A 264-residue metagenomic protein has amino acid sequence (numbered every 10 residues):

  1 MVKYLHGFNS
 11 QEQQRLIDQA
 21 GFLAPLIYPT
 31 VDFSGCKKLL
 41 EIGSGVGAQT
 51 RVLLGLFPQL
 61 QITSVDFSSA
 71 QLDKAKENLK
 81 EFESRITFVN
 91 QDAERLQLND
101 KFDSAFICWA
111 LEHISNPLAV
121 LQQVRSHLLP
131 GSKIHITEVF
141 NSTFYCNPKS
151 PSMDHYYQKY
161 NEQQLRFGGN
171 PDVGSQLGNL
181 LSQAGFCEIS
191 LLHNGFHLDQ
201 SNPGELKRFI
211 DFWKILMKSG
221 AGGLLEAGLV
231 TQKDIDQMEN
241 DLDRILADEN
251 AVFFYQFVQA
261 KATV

Functional and structural regions predicted by a protein language model:
V2-G21: Class I SAM-dependent methyltransferase Rossmann-like catalytic core, especially the SAM/SAH-binding loop
D18-K37, V52: Conserved alpha-helix/loop element of class I SAM-dependent methyltransferases that forms part of the SAM/SAH-binding
L40, V46-R95: Class I SAM-dependent methyltransferase SAM/SAH-binding core
E41, E112: Class I SAM-dependent methyltransferase core
Q97-S104: A short acidic, Gly/Pro-enriched loop at the edge of an enzyme's catalytic core that lines a small-molecule cofactor
L118-K133: A short glycine-rich, Lys/Arg-flanked "PGG" loop and its adjoining helix->strand segment in the class I
H135-P203: Conserved catalytic/acceptor-binding region of the Class I
S190-V264: Conserved Class I S-adenosyl-L-methionine
